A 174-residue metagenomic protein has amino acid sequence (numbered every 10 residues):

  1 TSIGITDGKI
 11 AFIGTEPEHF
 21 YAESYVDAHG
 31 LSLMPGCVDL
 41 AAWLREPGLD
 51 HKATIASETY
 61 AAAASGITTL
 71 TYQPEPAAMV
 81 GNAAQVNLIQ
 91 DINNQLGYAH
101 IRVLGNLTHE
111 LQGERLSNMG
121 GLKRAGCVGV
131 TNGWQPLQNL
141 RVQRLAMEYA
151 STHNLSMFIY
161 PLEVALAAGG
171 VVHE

Functional and structural regions predicted by a protein language model:
T1-P35: Histidine-rich, glycine-flanked metal-binding segment
I3, G8, G30, A41 (+5 more regions): Divalent metal-coordination and catalytic microenvironments
A28-N93: Metal-associated gating/positioning segment near the N- to mid-region
M34, A83-L104, E148-L162: Alpha-helix-loop-beta-strand connector modules within alpha/beta enzyme cores
W43-R45, E75-P76, L104-E110, G133-P136 (+1 more regions): Active-site beta-loop-alpha junctions enriched in small/polar residues
P47, P74-Y98, G105-E114, N118-V128 (+1 more regions): Active-site loop-to-helix "anion-binding N-cap" substructures in soluble metabolic enzymes
S65-T69, D91-H100, V164-E174: Active-site gating loops and adjacent loop-to-helix segments of metal-dependent hydrolytic enzymes
E114-E174: Histidine/acidic residue-rich metal-binding segments in metalloenzymes
